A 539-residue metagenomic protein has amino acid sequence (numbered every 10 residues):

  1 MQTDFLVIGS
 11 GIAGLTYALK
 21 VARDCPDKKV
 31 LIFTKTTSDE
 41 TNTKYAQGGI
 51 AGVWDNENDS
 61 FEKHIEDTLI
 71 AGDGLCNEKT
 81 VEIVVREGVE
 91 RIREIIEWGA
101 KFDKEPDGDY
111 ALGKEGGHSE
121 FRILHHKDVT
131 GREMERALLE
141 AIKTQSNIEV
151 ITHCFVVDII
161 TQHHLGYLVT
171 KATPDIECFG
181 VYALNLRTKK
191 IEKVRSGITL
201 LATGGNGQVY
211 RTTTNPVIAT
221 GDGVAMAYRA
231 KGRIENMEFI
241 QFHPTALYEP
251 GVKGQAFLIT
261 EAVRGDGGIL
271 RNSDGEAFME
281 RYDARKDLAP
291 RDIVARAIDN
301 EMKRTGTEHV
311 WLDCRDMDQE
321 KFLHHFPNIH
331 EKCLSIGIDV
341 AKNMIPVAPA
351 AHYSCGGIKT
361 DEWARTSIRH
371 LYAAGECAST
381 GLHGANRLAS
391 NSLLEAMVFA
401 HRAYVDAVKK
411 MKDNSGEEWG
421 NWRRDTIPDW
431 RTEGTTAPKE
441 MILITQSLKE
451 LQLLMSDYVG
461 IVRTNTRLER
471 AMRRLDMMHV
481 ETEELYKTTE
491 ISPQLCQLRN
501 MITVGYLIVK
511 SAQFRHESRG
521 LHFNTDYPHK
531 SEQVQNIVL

Functional and structural regions predicted by a protein language model:
M1-D4, Y17-K20, D24-K29, T37-D39 (+9 more regions): Glycine- and aromatic-enriched mobile tails/lids
S10-I12: Glycine-rich Rossmann-fold phosphate-binding loop(s) that bind the pyrophosphate of adenine dinucleotide cofactors
T36-L69, D73, Q241-T245, G254-Q255: Conserved N-terminal glycine-rich FAD pyrophosphate-binding loop of Rossmann-like flavoproteins
A71-A111: Rossmann-like flavin
C76-V89, R122-E140, I151, T213-G221 (+2 more regions): Short beta-strand to alpha-helix junction loop
I96-K190, R195, A202, A246-P250: Conserved redox-cofactor binding core of oxidoreductases
D158-D175, F179-T188, K193, I338-L382: FAD-site-proximal beta/loop scaffold in flavoenzymes
M226, G232-D339, N343, D406-K412: An anion/pyrophosphate-binding glycine-rich loop and adjacent beta-alpha core in soluble alpha-beta enzymes
